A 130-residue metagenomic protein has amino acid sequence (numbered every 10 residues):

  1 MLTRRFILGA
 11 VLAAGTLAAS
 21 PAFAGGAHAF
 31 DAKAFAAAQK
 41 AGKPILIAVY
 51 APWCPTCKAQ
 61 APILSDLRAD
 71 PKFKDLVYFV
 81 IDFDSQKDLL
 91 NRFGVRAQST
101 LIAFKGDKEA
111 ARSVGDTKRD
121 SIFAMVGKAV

Functional and structural regions predicted by a protein language model:
T3-L8, L12: N-terminal export leaders
A19-P21: N-terminal signal peptide c-region/cleavage motif recognized by signal peptidases
A27-K43: A short beta-strand-turn-helix
A41-P52: Short active-site neighborhood of thiol/selenol oxidoreductases, capturing the structured segment around
K58-D70: Typically the conserved alpha-helix immediately C-terminal to a functionally engaged Cys/Sec in thioredoxin-like
F73-K87: Thiol-based oxidoreductase modules, predominantly thioredoxin-like and allied folds used for disulfide exchange
F93-I102: Structural micro-motif
K105-V130: Non-catalytic, surface beta->alpha helical segment in thiol-disulfide oxidoreductase systems
